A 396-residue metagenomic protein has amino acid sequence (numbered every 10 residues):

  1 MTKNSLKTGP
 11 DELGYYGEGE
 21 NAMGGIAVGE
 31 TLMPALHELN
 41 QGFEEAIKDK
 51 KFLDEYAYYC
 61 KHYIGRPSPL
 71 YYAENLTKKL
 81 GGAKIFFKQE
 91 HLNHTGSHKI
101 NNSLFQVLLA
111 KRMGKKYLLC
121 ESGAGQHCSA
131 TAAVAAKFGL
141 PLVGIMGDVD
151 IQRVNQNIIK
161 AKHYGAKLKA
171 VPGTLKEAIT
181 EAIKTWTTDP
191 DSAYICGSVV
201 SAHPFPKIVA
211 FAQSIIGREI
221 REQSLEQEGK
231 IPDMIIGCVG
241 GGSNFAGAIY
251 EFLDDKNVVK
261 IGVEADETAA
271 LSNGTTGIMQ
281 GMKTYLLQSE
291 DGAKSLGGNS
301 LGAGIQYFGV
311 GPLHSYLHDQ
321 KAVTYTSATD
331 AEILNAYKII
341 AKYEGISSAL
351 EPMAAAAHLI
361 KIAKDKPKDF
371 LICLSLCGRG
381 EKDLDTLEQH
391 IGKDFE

Functional and structural regions predicted by a protein language model:
T2-G24, H37-K115: Positively charged, low-complexity intrinsically disordered leader regions
G25, P69, F87, K99 (+12 more regions): Buried hydrophobic positions in well-ordered alpha/beta secondary-structure cores of metabolic enzymes
H94, A110-V134, F138-G147, K230-F245 (+2 more regions): A short, small-residue-rich loop immediately preceding and capping a beta-strand
L104-K115, S129-P141, I249-K256, A357-K366: Alpha-helix C-terminal capping segments
Y117-L119, H127-I183, A270-M279, D383-G392: Active-site-proximal loop->helix
K176-I179, I183-P204, E228, D254-N257 (+2 more regions): Active-site/ligand-binding loops adjacent to catalytic centers
I215-E228, K361-I362: Phosphate/ATP-binding catalytic cores across multiple sugar-kinase/actin-like superfamilies, primarily ASKHA
K256-V263, T268, H358-E396: Catalytic phosphate/nucleotide-handling subdomain of diverse soluble enzymes
